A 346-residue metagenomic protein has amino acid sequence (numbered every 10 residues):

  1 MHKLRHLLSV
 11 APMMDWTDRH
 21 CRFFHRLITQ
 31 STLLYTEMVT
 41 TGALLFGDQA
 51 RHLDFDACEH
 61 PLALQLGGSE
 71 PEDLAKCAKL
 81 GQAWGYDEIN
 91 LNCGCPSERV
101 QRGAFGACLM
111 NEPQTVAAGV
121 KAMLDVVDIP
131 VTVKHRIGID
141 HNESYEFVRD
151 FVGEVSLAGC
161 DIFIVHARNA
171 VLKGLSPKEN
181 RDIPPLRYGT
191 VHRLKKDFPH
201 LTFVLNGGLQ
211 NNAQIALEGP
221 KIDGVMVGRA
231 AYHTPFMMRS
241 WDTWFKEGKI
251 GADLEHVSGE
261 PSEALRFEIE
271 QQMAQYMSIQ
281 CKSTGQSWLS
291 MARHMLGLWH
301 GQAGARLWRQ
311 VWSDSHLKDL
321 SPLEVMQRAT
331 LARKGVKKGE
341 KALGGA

Functional and structural regions predicted by a protein language model:
M1-L4, L8-S9, M14, H20 (+5 more regions): Alpha/beta catalytic cores of nucleotide-metabolism and tRNA/nucleoside-modifying enzymes
H2, M13-D87: Glycine-rich, positively charged N-terminal anion/phosphate-binding segment
A11-M13, E37, Q65-G67, N92-G94 (+3 more regions): A cross-family glycoside hydrolase active-site/sugar-binding cleft signature
T36, D87-S97, L157-A170, V227-A230: Non-cysteine beta-strand/loop elements that form the S-adenosyl-L-methionine
T40, G68, C95-S97, I137-H141 (+3 more regions): Active-site-proximal loop/turn and secondary-structure-junction residues that shape catalytic pockets, frequently
A43-H52, S97-V127, L172-H192, N212-A213 (+1 more regions): Active-site-adjacent beta->alpha loops and helix N-cap segments on the catalytic face of soluble alpha/beta enzymes
P61-T132, I137-S144: Active-site beta->alpha loop and helix N-cap motifs at the rims of alpha/beta catalytic domains
